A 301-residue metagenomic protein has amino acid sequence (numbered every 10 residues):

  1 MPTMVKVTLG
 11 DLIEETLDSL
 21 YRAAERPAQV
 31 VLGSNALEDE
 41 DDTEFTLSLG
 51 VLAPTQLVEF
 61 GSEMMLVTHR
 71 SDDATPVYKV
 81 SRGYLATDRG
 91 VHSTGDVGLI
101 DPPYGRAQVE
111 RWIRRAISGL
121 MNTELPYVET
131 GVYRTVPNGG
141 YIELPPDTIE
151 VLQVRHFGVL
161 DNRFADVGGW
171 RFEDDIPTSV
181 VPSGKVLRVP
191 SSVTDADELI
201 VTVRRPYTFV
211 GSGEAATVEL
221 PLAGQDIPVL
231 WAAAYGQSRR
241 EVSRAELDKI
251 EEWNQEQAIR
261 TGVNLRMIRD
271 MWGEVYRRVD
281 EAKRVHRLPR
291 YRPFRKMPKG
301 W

Functional and structural regions predicted by a protein language model:
M1-E40, G50-M65, H69-P76, G83 (+1 more regions): Glycine-enriched, solvent-exposed interface loops adjoining structured elements
T43-E44: Residue-level marker of conserved, structurally anchoring positions within well-ordered domains
